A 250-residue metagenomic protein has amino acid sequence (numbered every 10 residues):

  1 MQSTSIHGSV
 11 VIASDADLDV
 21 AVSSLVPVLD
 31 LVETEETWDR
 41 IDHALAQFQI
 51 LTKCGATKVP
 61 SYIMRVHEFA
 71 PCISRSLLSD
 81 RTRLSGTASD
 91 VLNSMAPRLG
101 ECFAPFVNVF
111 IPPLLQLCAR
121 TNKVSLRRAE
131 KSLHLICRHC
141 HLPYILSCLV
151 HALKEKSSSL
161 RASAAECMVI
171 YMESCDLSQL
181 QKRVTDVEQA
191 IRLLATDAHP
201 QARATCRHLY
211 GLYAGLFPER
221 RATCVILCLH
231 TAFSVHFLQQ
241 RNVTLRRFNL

Functional and structural regions predicted by a protein language model:
M1-A56, H236-L250: N-terminal "cap/leader" segments of large eukaryotic alpha-helical scaffolds
Q2-H7, E188, R192-L250: Eukaryotic acidic, Ser/Thr-rich intrinsically disordered low-complexity regions
D15-L29, L51, V59-S74, L92 (+5 more regions): Core helices of alpha-solenoid repeat scaffolds
E36-T37, D80-T82, T121-K123, K156-S158 (+1 more regions): Short inter-helical turns and helix N-cap capping residues of alpha-solenoid HEAT/ARM repeat scaffolds
Q47-K53, I73, L77, T87-L99 (+7 more regions): Hydrophobic residues within the alpha-helices of tandem HEAT/HEAT-like
T57-S61, K156, C175-K182, D197-Q201: Short acidic, glycine/proline-enriched loop segments that cap or flank alpha-helices
F103-F106, C118, N122: Active-site loop segments of alpha/beta catalytic cores
